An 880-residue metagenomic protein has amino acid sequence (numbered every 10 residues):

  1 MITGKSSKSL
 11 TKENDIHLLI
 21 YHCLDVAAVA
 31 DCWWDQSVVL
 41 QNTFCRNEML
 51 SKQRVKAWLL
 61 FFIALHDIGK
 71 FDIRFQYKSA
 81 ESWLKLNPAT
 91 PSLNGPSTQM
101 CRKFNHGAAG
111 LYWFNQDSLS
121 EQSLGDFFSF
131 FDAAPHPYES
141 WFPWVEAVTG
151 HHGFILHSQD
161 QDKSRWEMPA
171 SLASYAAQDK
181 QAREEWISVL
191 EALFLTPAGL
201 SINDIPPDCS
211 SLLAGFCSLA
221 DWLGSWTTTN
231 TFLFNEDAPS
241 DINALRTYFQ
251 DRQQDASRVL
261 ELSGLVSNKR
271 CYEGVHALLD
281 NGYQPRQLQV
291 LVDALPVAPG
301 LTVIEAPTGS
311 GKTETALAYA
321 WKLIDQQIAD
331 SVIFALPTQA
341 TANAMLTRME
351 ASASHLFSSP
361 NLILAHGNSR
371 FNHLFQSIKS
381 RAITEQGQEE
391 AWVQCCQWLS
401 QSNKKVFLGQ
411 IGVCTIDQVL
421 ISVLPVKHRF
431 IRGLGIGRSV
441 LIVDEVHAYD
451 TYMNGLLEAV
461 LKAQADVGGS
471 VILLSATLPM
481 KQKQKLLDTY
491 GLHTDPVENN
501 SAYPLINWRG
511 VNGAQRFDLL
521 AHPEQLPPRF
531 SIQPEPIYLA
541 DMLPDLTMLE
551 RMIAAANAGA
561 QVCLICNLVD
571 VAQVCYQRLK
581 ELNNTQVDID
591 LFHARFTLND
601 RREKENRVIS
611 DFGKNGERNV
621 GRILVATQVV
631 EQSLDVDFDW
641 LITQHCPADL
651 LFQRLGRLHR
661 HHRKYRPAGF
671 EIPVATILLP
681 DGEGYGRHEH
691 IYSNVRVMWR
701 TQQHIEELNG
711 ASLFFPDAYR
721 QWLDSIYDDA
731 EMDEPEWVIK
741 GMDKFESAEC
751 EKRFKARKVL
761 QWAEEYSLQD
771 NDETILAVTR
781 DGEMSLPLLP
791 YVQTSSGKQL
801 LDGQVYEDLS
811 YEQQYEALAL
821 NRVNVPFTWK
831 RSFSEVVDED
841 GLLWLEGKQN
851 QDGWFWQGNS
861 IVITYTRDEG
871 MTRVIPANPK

Functional and structural regions predicted by a protein language model:
I2-V266: Accessory nucleic-acid engagement/destabilization modules that flank
K269-E305: Conserved pre-motif I regulatory segment
A298-A320, Y449, S475: Walker A/P-loop
D330-A353, L362-H373, L478-Q482, V569: Conserved Walker A/P-loop ATP-binding site and its immediately adjacent core in helicase/helicase-like ATPase domains
M349-Q410, I416-L420: A substrate-engagement module of RecA-like helicase motors
I431-V440, H447-D518: Post-DEXD/H (motif II) to motif III coupling segment of the RecA-like Helicase ATP-binding lobe
K483, P536-P544, L549-N615, F638 (+1 more regions): C-terminal helicase lobe and adjacent C-terminal extensions/tails of nucleic-acid helicase motors
H493-A572: Conserved interdomain linker/interface between the two RecA-like ATPase lobes of SF2 helicase motors
